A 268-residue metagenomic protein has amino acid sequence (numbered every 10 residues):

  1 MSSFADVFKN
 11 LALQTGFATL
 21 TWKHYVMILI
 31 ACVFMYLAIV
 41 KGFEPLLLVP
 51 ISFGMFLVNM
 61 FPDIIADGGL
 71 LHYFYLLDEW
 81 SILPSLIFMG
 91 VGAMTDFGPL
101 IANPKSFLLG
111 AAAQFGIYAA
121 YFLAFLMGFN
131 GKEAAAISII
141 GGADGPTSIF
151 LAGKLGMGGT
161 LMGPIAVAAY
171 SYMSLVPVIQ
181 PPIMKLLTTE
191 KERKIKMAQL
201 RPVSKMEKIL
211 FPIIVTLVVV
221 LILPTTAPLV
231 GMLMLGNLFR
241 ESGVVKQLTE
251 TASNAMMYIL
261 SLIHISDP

Functional and structural regions predicted by a protein language model:
M1-G69: N-terminal alpha-helical transmembrane segments of multi-pass membrane transport and channel/translocase proteins
A18-M27, F74-I87, A134-I139, T225-G231: Structural signature of hydrophobic alpha-helical transmembrane segments
M27, A31, P50, G54 (+16 more regions): Alpha-helical transmembrane segments in multi-pass membrane proteins
V40-L48, D67-F74, T95-L109, V245-S253: Interfacial helix-loop-helix linkers and transmembrane-helix boundary segments in multi-pass membrane proteins
M60-H72, M94-I101, L123-K132: Transmembrane alpha-helix boundary signature
W80, F88-M94, L109-A119, L123 (+3 more regions): Alpha-helical membrane segments and immediately flanking helix-loop junctions that form or couple to the substrate/ion
S171-V245: Membrane-embedded hairpin module used as a gating/binding unit in multi-pass transport and secretion proteins
I263-P268: Residue-level detector of conserved catalytic or cofactor/ligand-binding positions in enzyme active sites
